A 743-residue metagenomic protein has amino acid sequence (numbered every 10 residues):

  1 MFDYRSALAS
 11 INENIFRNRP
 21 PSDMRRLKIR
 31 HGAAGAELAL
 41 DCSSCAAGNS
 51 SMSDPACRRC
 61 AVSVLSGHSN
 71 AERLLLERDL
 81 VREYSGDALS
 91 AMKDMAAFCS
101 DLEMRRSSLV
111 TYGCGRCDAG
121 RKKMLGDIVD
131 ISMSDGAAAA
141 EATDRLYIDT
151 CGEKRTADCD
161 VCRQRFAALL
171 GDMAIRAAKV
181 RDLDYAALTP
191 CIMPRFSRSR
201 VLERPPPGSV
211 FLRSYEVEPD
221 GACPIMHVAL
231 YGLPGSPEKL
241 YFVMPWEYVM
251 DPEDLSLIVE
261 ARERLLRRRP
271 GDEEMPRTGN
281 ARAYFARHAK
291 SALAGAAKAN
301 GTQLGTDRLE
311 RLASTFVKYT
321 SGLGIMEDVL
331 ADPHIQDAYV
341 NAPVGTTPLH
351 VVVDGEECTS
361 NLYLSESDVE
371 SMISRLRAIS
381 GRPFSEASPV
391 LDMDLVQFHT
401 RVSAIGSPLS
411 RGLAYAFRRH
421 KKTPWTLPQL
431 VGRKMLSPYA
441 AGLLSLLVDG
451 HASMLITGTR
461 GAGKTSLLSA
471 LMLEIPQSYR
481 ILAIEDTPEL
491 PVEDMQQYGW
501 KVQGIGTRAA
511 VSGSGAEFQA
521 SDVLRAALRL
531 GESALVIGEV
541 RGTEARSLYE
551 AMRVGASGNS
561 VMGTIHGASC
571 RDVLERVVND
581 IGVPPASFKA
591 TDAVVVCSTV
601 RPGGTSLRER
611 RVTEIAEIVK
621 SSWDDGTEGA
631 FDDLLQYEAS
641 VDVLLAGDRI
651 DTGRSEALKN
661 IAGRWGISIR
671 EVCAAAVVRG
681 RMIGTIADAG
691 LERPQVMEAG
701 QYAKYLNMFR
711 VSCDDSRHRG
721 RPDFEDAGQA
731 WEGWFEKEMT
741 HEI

Functional and structural regions predicted by a protein language model:
M1-S380, W731, K737-I743: N-terminal accessory targeting/assembly segments
S321-V329, R377-M393, Y479, P584-P585 (+1 more regions): Active-site phosphate-binding and catalytic loops of NTP-dependent enzymes
V340-S453: P-loop NTP-binding catalytic core
L446, H451-T457, A470-V600: Switch/coupling sub-region of P-loop NTPases
G461: Walker A (P-loop) phosphate-binding loop of P-loop NTPases
K464: Conserved lysine of the Walker
A593-R681: Conserved P-loop NTPase
A675-I743: Terminal-proximal interaction/regulatory segments of ATP-powered molecular machines
